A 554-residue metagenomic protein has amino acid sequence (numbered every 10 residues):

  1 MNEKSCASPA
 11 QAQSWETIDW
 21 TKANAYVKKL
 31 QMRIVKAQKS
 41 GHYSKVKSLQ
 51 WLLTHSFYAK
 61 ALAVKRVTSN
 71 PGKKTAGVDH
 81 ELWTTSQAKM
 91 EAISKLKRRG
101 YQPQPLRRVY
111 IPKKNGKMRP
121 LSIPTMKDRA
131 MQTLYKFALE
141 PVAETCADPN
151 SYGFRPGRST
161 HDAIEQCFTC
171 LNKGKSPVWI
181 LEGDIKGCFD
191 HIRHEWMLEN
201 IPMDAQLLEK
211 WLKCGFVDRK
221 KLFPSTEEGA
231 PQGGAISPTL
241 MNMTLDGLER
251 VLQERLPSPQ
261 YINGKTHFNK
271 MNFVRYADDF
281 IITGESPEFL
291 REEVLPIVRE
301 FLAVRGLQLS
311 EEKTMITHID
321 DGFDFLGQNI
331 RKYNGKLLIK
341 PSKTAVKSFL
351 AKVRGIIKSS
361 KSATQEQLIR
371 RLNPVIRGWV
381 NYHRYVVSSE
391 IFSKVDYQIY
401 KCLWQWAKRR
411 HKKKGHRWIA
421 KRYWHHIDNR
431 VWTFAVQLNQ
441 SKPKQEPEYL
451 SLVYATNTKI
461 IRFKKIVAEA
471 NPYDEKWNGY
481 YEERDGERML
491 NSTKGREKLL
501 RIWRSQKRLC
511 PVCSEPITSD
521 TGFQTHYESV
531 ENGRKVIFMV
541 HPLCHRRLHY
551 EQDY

Functional and structural regions predicted by a protein language model:
Q13-G72, F137-G153: Charged boundary/loop elements
K95, R99, P149-N150, R155-R158 (+1 more regions): Conserved polymerase palm-domain catalytic core
L222, R305-W379: A conserved non-catalytic segment of reverse transcriptases and RNA-directed RNA polymerases corresponding to the late
I356-R417: Right-hand nucleic-acid polymerase module
Q398-K498, R508-L509: Extended C-terminal regions of large enzymes
W503-K507, I537: Short metal-coordination and nucleic-acid-contact micro-motifs, chiefly zinc-binding Cys/His arrays
S514-Y554: Histidine-centered nuclease catalytic patch
